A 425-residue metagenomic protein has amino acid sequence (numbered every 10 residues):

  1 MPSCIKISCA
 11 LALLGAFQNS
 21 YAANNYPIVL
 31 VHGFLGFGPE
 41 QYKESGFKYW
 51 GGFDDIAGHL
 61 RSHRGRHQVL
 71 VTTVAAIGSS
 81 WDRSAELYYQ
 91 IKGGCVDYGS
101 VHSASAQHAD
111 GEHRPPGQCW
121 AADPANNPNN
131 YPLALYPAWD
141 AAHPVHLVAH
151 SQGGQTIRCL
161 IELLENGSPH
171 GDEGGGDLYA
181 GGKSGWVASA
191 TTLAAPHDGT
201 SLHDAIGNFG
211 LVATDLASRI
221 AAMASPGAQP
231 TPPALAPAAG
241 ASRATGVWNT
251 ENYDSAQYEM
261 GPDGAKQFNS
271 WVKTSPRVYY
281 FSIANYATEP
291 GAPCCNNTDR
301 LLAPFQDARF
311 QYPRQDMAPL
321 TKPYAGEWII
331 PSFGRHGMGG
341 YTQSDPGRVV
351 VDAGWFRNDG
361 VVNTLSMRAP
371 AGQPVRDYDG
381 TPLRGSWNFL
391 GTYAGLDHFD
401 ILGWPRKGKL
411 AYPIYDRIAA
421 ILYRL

Functional and structural regions predicted by a protein language model:
M1-I7: Bacterial N-terminal signal peptides that target proteins for export
I7-L14: Sec-dependent N-terminal signal peptides
F17-N19: N-terminal signal peptide c-region/cleavage motif recognized by signal peptidases
Y21-V148, Q152-L211, P382-L425: N-terminal non-catalytic accessory region
E162-L425: Helical cap/lid subdomain of alpha/beta-hydrolase-fold lipid enzymes that gates access to the catalytic pocket
